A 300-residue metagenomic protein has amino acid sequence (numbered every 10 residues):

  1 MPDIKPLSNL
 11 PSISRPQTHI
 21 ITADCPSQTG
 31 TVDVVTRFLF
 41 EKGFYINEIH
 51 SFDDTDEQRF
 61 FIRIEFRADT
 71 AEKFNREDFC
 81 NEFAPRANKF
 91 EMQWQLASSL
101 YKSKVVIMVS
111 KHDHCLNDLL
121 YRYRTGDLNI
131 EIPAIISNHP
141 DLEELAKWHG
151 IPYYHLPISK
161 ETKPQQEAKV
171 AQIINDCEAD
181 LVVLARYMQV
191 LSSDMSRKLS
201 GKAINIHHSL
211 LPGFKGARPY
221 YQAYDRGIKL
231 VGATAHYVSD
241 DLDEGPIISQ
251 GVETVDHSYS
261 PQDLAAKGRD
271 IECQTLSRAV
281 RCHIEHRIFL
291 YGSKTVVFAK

Functional and structural regions predicted by a protein language model:
P2-S103: A conserved regulatory-domain signal marking ACT and ACT-like small-molecule sensing domains and adjacent regulatory
C25, V109, I136-S137: Short beta-strand/turn micro-motifs composed of small residues that flank or help shape donor/cofactor-binding pockets
Y45, E131, P152-Y154, K202: Conserved beta-strand segments of alpha/beta enzyme cores
V105-H114: Short, glycine-rich nucleotide/cofactor-binding loops
D113-T125: Histidine-anchored nucleotide/phosphate-binding helix
I130-D141: Short internal beta-strands
H139, T162-Q166, C177-A299: Donor/substrate-binding cores of folate-linked one-carbon enzymes
K147, I151-C177: Adenosine-nucleotide cofactor-binding segment
